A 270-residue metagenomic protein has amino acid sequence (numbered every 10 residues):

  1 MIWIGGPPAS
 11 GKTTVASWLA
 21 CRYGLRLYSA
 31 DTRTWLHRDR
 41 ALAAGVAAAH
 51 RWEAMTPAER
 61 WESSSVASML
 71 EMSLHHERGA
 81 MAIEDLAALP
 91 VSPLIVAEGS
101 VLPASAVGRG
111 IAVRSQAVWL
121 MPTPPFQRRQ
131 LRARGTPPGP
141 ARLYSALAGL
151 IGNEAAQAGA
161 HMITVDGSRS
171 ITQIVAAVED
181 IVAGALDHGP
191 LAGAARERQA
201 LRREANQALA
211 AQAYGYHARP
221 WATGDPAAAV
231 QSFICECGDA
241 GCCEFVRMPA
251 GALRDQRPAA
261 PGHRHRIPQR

Functional and structural regions predicted by a protein language model:
I4: Hydrophobic anchor at the beta1->P-loop junction of P-loop NTPases
P8: The conserved Walker
G11: Conserved glycine(s) of the Walker
V15, L19: Hydrophobic positions on the alpha1 helix immediately C-terminal to the Walker A/P-loop
Y23-A41: Short beta-strand-centered segment that lines the nucleotide-binding/catalytic pocket of NTP-utilizing
L36-L94, V101, Y214: ATP-dependent small-molecule kinase phosphotransfer cores that center on conserved nucleotide phosphate-binding segments
R114-A160: A glycine- and Lys/Arg-enriched "phosphate-lid" helix/loop adjacent to the NTP-binding pocket of small-molecule kinases
L150-N206: NTP-dependent small-molecule kinase module
